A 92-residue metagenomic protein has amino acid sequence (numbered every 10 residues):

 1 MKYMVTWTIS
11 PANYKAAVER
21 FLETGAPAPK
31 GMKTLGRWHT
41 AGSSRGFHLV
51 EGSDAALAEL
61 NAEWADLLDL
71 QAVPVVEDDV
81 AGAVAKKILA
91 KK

Functional and structural regions predicted by a protein language model:
M1-R45, G52-A55, V76-K92: Short S/T/G/P-rich N-terminal loop/turn motif that feeds into the first structured element of a domain
G25-A26, W64-A72: A common structural junction motif
R45-F47, D69: A common structural microfeature
D54-A62: Short amphipathic alpha-helices within nucleic acid-binding modules
